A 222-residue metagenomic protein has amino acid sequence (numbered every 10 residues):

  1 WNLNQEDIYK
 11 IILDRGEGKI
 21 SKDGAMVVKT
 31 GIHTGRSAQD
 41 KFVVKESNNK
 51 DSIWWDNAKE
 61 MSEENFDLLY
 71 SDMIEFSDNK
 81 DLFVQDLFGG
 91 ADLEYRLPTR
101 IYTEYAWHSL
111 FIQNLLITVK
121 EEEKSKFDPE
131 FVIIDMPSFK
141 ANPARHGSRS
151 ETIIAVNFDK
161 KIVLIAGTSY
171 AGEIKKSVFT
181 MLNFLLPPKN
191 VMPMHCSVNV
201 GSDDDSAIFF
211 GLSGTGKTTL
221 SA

Functional and structural regions predicted by a protein language model:
W1-S206: A noncatalytic interaction/capping subdomain that flanks phosphate/NTP-handling catalytic cores
V200-A222: Glycine-rich phosphate-binding P-loop
